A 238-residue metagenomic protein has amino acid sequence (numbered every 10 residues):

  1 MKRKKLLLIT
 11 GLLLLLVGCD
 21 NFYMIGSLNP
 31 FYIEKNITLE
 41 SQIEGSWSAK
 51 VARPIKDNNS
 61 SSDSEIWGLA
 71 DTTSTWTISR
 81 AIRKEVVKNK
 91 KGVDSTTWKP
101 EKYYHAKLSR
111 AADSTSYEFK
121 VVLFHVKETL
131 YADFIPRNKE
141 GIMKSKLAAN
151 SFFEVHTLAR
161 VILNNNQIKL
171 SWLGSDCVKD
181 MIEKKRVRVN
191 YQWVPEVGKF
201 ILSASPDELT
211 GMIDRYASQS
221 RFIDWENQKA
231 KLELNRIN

Functional and structural regions predicted by a protein language model:
M1-K5: Positively charged n-region of N-terminal signal peptides that target proteins for export
L7-L12: Sec-dependent N-terminal signal peptides
L15-G18: C-terminal motif of bacterial Sec signal peptides marking the signal peptidase cleavage site
D20-E40, R53, K91-N238: Calycin-type beta-barrel ligand-binding domains and close structural analogs
D20-M24, F31, K35, D57-D63 (+2 more regions): Solvent-exposed, charged interface segments at domain starts and junctions
S41-N59: Tryptophan-anchored aromatic micro-motifs
D63-A111: Extracytoplasmic/periplasmic/luminal assembly and interaction segments in envelope/secretory/respiratory proteins
